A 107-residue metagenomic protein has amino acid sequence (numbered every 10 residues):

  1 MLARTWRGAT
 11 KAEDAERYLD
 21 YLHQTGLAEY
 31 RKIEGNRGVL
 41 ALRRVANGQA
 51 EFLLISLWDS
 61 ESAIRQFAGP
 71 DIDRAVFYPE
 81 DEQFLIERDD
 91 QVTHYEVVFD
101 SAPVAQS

Functional and structural regions predicted by a protein language model:
L2-G8: Active-site-flanking beta-strand signature of metal-NTP-handling nucleotidyl enzymes and homologous cyclase-like
A9, L42, I55-L57: Short hydrophobic/aromatic beta-strand micro-patches that form the beta-sheet surface supporting nucleotide- or nucleic
A9-L22: Short, surface-exposed ligand-recognition loops at beta-strand->loop->(often short) alpha-helix junctions that present
Y21-N36, L57-H94: An amphipathic, aromatic/His-enriched active-site/gating alpha helix that lines ligand/cofactor pockets
L27-L53: Short, glycine- and small/hydrophobic-rich beta-strand elements in well-ordered beta-sheets
L40-A50, V76-S107: Glycine-rich beta-strand-turn "strand-cap" elements at beta-sheet edges
